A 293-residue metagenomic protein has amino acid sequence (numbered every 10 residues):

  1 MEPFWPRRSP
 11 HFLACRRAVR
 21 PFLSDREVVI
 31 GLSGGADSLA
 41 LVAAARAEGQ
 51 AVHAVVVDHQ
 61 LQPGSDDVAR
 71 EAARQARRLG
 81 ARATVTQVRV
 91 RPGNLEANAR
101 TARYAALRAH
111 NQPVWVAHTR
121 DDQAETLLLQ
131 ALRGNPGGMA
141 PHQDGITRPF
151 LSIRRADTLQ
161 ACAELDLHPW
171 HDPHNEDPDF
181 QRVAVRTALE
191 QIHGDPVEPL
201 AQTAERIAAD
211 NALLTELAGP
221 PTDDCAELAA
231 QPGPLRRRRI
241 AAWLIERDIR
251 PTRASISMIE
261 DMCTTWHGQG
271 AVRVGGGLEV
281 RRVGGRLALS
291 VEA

Functional and structural regions predicted by a protein language model:
M1-A188: Core alpha/beta nucleotide-donor-binding catalytic domains of modification enzymes
E2-D37, H53, V57-H59, V88 (+2 more regions): AMP-forming adenylation/ATP pyrophosphatase catalytic core
Q123, P199, L235-R239: Residue-level detector of well-ordered alpha-helical segments, enriched for hydrophobic/aromatic packing positions
A161, V185-I192, R236-L244: PAPS/PAP-binding and catalytic site of the sulfotransferase fold
W170-P173, G194-A201, D248-S257: Short, surface-exposed acidic
P178-A212: Active-site-proximal catalytic alpha-helix in oxidoreductases
